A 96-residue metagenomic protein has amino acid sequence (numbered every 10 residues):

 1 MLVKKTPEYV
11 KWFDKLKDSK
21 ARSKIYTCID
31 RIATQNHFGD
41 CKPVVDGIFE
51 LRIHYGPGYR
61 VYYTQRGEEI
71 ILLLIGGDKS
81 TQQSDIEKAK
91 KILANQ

Functional and structural regions predicted by a protein language model:
L2, K11, R22, H37-F38 (+2 more regions): Enriched for short, Lys/Arg-rich terminal
L2-D30: Solvent-exposed, charged helical/coil patches that constitute nucleic-acid or partner-interaction surfaces
T27-I53: A short, surface-exposed loop/turn module that caps and links secondary-structure elements
